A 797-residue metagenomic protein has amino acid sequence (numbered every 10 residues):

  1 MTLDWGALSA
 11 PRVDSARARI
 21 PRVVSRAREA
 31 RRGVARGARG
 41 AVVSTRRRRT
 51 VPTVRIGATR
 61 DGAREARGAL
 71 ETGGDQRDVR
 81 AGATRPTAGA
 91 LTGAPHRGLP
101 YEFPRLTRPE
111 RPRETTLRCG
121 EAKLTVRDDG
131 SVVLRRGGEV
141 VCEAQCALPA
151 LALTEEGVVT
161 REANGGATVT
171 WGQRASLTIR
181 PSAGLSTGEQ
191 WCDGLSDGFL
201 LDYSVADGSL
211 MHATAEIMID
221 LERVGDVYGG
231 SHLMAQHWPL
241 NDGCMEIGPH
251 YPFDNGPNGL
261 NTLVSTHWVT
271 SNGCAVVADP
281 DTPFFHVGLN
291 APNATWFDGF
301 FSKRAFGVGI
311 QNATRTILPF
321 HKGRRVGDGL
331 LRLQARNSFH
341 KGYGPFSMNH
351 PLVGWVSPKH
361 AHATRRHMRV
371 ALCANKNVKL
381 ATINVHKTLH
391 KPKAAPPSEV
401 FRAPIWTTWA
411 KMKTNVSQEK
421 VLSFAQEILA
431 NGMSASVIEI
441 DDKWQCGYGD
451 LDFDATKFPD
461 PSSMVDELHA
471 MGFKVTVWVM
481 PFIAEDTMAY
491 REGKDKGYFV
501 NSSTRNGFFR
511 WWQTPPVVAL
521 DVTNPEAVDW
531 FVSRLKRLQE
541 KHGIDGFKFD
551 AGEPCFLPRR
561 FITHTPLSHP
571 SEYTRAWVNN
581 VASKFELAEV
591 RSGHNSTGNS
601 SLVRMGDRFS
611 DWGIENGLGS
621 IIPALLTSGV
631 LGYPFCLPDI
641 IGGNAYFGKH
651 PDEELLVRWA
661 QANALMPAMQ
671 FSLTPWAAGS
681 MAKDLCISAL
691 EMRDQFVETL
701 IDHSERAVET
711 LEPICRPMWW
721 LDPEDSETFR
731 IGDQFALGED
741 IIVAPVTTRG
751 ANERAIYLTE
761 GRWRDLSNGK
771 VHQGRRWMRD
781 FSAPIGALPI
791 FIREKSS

Functional and structural regions predicted by a protein language model:
M1-A16, S25: N-terminal chloroplast transit peptides
R17, R22-G40, R49, T59-R67 (+3 more regions): Compositionally biased, low-complexity flexible segments
E65, E114-T116, K123, S209 (+22 more regions): Beta-sheet entry/capping signal
P95-F103, P112-S398, Q418-E419, A425-E427 (+1 more regions): Catalytic and substrate-binding clefts that recognize carbohydrates or anionic sugar/phosphate headgroups
D220, V224-S231, A235-H237, S434-L690 (+1 more regions): Aromatic- and carboxylate-enriched substrate-binding clefts and catalytic-loop regions of carbohydrate-active enzymes
C274, D281-P283, K411-K413, Q445 (+13 more regions): Short, glycine-/Ser/Thr-/acidic-enriched flexible segments
K387-N415, A435: An acidic-aromatic substrate-binding cleft motif
E427, N431-G432, A470-K474, N580-K584 (+3 more regions): Carbohydrate-binding surfaces of carbohydrate-active enzymes
